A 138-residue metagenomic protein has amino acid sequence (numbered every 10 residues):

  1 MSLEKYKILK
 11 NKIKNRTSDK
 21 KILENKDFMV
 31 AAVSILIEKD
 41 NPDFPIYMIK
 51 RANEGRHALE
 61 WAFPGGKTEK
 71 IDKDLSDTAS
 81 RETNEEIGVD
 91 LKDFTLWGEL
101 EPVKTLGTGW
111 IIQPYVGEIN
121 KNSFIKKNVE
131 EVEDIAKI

Functional and structural regions predicted by a protein language model:
M1-A62, K67-S123, V132: N-terminal leader/linker segments that precede catalytic domains of diphosphate-processing enzymes
K127-I138: NUDIX/MutT-family hydrolases
